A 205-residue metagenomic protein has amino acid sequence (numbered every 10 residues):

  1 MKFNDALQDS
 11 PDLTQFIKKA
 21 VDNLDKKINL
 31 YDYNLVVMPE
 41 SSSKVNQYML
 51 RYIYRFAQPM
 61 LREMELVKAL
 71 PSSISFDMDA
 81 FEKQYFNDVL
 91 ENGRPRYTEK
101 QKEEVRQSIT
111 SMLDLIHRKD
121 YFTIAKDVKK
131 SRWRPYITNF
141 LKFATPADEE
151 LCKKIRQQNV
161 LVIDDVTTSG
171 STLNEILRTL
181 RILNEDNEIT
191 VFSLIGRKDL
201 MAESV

Functional and structural regions predicted by a protein language model:
M1-Y33, M49-R51, A69-R156: Active-site-facing substrate-recognition patch
L30-S42: Short glycine-rich phosphate-binding loop at a beta-alpha junction
D32-L35, Q158-V160, I189: Conserved acidic residues
V36-P39, I163, F192-L194: Short hydrophobic segments within beta-strands
S43-Y48, L200-M201: Short catalytic/ligand-binding loop motif for oxyanion handling, primarily in non-cytosolic enzymes, centered on
Y52-L61: Glycosyltransferases and closely related glycan-assembly transferases that use nucleotide-activated donors
A69, L183-E203: ATP-dependent adenylation/pyrophosphate-handling site
F143-D186, R197: Extended, basic/helix-rich recognition subdomains
